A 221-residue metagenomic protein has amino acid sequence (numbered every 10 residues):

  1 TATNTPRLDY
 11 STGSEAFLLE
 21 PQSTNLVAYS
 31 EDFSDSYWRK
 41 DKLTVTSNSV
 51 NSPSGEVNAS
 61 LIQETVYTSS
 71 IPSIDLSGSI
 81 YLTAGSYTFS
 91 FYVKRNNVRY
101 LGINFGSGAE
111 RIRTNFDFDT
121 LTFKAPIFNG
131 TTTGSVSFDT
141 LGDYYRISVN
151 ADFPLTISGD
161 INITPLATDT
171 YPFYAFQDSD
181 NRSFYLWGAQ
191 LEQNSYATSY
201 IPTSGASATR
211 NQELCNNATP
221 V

Functional and structural regions predicted by a protein language model:
T1-V221: Glycine- and acidic residue-enriched flexible segments with recurrent GG/GxG motifs
